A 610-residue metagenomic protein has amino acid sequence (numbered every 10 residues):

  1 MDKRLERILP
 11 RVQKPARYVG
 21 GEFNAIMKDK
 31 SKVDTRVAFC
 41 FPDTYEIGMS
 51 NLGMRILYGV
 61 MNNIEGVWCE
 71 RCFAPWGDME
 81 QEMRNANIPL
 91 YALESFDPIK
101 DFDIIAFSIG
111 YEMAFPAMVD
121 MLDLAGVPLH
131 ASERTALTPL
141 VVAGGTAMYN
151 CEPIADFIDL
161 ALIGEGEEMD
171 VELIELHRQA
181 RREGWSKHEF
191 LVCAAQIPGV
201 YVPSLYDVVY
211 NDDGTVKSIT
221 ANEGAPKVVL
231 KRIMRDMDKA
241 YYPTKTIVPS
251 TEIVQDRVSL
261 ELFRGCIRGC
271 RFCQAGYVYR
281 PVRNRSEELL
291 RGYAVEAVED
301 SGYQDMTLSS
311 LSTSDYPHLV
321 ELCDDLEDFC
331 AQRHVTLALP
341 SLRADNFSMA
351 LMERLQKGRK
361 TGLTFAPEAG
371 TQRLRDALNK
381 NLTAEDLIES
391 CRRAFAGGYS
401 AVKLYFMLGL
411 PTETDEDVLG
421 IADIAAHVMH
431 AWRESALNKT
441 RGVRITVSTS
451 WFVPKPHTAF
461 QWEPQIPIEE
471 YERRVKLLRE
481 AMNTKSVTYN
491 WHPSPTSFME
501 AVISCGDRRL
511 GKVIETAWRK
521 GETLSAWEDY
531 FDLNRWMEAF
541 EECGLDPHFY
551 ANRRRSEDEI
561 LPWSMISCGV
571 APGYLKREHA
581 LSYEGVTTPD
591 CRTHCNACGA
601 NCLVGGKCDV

Functional and structural regions predicted by a protein language model:
M1-S31, V37-F39, N483-V610: Radical SAM enzyme core and accessory elements
I8-A38, Y45-E46, P203, V209 (+3 more regions): N-terminal [4Fe-4S]-dependent radical SAM core
F39-C40, T44, M113, V295-K403 (+3 more regions): Conserved SAM/AdoMet-binding glycine-rich loop
F39-D43, M61, V248-Q274, V298 (+2 more regions): N-terminal pre-triad scaffold of radical SAM enzymes
Y45-G48, G77-E80, M113-F115, M148-C151 (+15 more regions): Flexible loop/turn segments at secondary-structure boundaries
N51, E252-E288, H594-V610: Canonical Radical SAM [4Fe-4S] cluster-binding loop centered on the CxxxCxxC motif and its immediate flanking residues
M54, A86, L122, D156-A161 (+8 more regions): Short secondary-structure boundary/capping segments
A74-A221, A459-D507, I514-E528: Glycine-rich beta-alpha loop elements in corrinoid/cobalamin-binding modules across cobalamin-dependent enzymes
